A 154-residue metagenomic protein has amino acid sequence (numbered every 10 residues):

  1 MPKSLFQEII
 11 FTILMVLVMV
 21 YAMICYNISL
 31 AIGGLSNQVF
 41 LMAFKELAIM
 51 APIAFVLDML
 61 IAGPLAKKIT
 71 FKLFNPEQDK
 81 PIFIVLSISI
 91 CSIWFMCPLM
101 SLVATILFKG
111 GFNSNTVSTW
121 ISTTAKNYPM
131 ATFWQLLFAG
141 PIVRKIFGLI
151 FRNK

Functional and structural regions predicted by a protein language model:
M1-K154: Juxtamembrane/disordered regions of integral membrane proteins
